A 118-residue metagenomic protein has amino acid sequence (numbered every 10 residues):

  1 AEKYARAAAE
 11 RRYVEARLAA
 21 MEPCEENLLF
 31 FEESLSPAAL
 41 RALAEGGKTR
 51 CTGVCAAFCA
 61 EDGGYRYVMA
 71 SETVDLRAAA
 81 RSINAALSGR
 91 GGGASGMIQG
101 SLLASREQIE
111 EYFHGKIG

Functional and structural regions predicted by a protein language model:
A1-G118: Terminal appendage regions of diverse proteins
